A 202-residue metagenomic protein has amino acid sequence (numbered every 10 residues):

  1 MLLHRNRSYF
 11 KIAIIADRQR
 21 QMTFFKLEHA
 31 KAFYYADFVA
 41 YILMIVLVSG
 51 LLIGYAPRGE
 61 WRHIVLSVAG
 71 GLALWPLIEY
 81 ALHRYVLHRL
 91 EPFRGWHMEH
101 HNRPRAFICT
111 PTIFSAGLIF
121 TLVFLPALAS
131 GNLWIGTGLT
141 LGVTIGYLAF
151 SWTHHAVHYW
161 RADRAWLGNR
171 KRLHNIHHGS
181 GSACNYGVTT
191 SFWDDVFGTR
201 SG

Functional and structural regions predicted by a protein language model:
M1-Y147, W152, D163, S180-G202: Non-catalytic, topology-defining segments of multipass membrane proteins
V157-R170: Interfacial helix-loop-helix junctions of multi-pass membrane proteins
H174-G179: Low-complexity, intrinsically disordered Gly/Pro/Thr-rich segments
